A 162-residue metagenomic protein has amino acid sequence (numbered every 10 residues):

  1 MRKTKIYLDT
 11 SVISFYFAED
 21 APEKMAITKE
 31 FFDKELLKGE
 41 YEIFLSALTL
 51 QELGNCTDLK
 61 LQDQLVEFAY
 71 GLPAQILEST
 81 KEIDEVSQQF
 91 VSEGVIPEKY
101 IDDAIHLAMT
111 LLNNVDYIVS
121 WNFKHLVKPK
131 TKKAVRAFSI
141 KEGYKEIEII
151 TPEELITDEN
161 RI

Functional and structural regions predicted by a protein language model:
M1-L45, G54-E67, S92-E98, K132-V135 (+1 more regions): Short, well-structured N-terminal submotif of metal-dependent ribonuclease cores
R2, E19-P22, N113-I162: Acidic, PIN/NYN-like endoribonuclease modules and their adjacent C-terminal/linker elements
G39, Y70-A74, G143-I147: A short helix-to-beta-strand connector/capping loop
E52-N55, E85-V86: Short acidic/glycine-rich loop or secondary-structure boundary segments that cap or lie
E67, A108, A137-I140: Surface-exposed charge patches
A74-K132, I156: Active-site neighborhoods of divalent-metal-dependent phosphate/nucleic-acid chemistry enzymes
